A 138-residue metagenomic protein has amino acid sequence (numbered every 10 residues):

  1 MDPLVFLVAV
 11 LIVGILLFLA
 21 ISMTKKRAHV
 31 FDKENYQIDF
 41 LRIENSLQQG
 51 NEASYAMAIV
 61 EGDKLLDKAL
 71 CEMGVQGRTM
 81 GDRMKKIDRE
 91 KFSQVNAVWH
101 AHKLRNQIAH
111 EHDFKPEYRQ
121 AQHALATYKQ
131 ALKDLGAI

Functional and structural regions predicted by a protein language model:
D2-K85, E90, K115, R119 (+2 more regions): Amphipathic alpha-helical interface elements
F40, D63, V98, H102-R105 (+1 more regions): Generic internal hydrophobic packing segments that stabilize the cores of diverse globular domains
K91-Y118: Histidine-centered, metal-coordinating catalytic motifs and their short helical/loop contexts
